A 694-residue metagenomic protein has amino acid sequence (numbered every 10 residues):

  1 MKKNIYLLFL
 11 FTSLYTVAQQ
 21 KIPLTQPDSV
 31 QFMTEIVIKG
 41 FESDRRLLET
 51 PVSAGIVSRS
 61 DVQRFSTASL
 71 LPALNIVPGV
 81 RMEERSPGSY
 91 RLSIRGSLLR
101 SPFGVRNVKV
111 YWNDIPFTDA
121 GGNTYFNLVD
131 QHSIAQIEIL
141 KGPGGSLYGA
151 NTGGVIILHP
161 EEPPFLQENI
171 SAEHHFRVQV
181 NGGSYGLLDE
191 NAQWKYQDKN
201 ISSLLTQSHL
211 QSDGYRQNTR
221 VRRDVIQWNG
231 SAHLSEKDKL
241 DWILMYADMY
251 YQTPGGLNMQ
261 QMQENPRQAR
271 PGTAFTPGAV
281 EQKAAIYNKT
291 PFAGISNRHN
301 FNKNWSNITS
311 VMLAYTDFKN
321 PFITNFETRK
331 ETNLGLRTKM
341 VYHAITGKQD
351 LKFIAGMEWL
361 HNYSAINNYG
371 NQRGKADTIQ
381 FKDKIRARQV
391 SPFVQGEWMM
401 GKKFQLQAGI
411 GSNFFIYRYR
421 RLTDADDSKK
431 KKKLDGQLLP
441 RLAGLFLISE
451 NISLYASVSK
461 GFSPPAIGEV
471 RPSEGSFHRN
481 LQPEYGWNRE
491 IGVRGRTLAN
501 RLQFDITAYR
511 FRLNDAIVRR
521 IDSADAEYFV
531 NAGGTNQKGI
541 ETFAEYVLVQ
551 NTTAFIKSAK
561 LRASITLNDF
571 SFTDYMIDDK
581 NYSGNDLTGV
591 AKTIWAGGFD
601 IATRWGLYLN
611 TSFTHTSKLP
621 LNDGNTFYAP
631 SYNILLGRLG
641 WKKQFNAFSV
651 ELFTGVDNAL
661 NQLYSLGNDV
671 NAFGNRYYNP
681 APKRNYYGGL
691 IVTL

Functional and structural regions predicted by a protein language model:
L70-A73, R91-S93, V108-Y111, T124-D130 (+3 more regions): N-terminal periplasmic accessory domains that precede and gate Gram-negative outer-membrane beta-barrel machines
L71-I115: Extracytoplasmic beta-strand/coil segments of soluble accessory domains associated with Gram-negative outer-membrane
I115-K141, N480: Short acidic/polar hinge/loop motifs at secondary-structure boundaries that mediate gating or recognition
E236-A247, K283-D424, I540, A544 (+1 more regions): Face-selective signature of the C-terminal outer-membrane beta-barrel domain
N300, S306-M312, F318-K319, L447 (+3 more regions): Membrane-embedded beta-barrel scaffold of Gram-negative outer-membrane proteins
D350-H361, D383-R512, V549, S558: Structural signature of Gram-negative outer-membrane beta-barrels, strongest in the C-terminal barrel of TonB-dependent
K402, A508-R512, V530-L619, I691: Gram-negative outer-membrane beta-barrel transporters
Y509, A559, K618-P620, W641-L694: C-terminal beta-signal and adjacent terminal beta-strands/loops of Gram-negative outer-membrane beta-barrel proteins
